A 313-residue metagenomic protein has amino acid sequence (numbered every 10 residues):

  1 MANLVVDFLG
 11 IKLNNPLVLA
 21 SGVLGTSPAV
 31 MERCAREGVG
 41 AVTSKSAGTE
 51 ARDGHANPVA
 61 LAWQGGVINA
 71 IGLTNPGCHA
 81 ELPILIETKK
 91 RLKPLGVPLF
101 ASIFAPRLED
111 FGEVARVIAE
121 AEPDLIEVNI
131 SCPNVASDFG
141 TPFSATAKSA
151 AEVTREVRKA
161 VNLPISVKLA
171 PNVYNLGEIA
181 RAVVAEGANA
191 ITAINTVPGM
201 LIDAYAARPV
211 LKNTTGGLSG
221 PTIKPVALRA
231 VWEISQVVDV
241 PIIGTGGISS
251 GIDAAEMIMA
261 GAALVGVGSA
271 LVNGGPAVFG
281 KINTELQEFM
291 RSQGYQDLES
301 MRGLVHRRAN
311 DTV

Functional and structural regions predicted by a protein language model:
M1, L218-D239, I243, S249-V313: Alpha/beta catalytic cores of nucleotide-metabolism and tRNA/nucleoside-modifying enzymes
M1-L99, F104-P106, I282: N-terminal capping/small domains of soluble enzymes
E32-E37, P106-I243, G251-A262, V267: Alpha/beta enzyme core
E37, K45, T88-R91, A121 (+5 more regions): Change "in soluble alpha/beta enzymes" to "in soluble alpha/beta proteins
G48-D53, P133-V135, P198-L201, L271-G274: Short gly/pro/ser/thr-enriched loop/turn and capping motifs at secondary-structure boundaries
N57-A60, T141-F143, A206-P209, F279-N283: Short low-complexity, flexible loop/linker segments enriched in glycine and/or proline with clustered acidic
